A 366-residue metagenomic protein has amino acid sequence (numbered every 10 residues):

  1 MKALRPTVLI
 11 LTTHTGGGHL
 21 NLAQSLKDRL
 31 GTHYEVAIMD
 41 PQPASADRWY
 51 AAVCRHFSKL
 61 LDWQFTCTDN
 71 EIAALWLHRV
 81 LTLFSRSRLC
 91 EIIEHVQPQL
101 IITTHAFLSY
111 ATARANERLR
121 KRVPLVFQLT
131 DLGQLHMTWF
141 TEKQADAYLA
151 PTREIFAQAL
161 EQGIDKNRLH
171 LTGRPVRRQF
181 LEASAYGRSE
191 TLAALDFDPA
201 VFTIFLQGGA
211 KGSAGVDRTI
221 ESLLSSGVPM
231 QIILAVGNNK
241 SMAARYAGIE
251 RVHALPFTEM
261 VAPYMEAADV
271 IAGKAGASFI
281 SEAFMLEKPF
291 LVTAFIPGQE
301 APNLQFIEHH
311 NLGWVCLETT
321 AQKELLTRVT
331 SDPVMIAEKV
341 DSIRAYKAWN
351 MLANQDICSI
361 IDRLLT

Functional and structural regions predicted by a protein language model:
S25-V96: Conserved N-terminal ligand/cofactor-binding loop architecture of enzyme catalytic domains
D69-G163, R168: Active-site and donor-binding regions of nucleotide-sugar-utilizing enzymes
D146-F202, G208, N238-N239: A nucleotide-sugar donor-handling region in carbohydrate enzymes
G187-A267: Donor-nucleotide binding loops and adjacent catalytic segments primarily of GT-B fold Leloir glycosyltransferases
E266-G276: Acidic donor-binding loop of glycosyltransferase active sites
G298-T327: Change "using UDP/GDP/dTDP sugars" to "using nucleotide sugars
W314, T319-T320, T327-Y346: Conserved donor-nucleotide binding/catalytic region of nucleotide-linked donor-dependent transferases
W349-T366: C-terminal alpha-helical cap of glycosyltransferases
